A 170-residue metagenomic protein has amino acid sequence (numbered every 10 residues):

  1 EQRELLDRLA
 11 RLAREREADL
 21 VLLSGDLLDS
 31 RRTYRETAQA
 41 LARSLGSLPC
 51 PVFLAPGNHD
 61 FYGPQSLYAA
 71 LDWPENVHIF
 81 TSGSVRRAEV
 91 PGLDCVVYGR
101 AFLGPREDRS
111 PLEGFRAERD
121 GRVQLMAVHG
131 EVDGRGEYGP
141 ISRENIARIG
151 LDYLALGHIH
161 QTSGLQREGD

Functional and structural regions predicted by a protein language model:
E1-A40, D120: N-terminal active-site segment of His-dependent metallophosphoesterases
L20, R31-D170: His/Asp/Glu-rich metal-coordinating catalytic cores of metallo-dependent phosphodiesterases/hydrolases acting on
